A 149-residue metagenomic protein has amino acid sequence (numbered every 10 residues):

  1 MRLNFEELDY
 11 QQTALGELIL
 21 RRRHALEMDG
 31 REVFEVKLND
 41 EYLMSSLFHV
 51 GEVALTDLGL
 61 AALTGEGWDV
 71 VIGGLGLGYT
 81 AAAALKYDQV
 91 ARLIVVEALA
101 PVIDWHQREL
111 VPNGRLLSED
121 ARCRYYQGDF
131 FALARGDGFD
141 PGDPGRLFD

Functional and structural regions predicted by a protein language model:
M1-E7, L38-Y42, A62-T64, A91-V96: A generic short-segment signal for beta-strand/edge and adjacent turn/coil regions
M1-V33: N-terminal auxiliary segments of SAM/dcSAM-dependent transferases
L3-F5, M28, D40, R108-V111: Sparse, context-dependent recognition of short Cys/His-centered cofactor- or disulfide-binding micro-motifs
I19, E35-K37, V71-I72: Short, conserved beta-strand segments within well-ordered enzyme catalytic domains that often line or immediately flank
R21-H24, L38-D40, L47: Pocket-edge structural micro-motifs
D29-M44: A short, structured beta-strand/loop element
H49-D149: The AdoMet/dcAdoMet-binding core of the Class I SAM-like
